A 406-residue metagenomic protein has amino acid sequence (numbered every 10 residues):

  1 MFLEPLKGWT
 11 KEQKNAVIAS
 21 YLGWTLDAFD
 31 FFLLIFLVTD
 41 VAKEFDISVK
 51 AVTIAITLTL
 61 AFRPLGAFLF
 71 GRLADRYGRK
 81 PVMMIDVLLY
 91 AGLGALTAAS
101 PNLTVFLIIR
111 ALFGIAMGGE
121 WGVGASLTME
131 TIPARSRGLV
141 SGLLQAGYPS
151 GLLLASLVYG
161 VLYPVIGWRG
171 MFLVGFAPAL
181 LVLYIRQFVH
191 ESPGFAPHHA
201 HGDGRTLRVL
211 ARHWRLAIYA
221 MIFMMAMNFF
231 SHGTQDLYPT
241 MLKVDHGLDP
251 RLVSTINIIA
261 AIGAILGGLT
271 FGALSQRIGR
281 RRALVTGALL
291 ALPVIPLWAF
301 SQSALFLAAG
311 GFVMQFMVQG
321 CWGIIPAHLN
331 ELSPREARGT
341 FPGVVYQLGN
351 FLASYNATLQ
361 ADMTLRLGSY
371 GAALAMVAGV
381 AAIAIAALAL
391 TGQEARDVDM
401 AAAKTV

Functional and structural regions predicted by a protein language model:
M1-F29: Cytosolic juxtamembrane N-terminal segment immediately preceding the first transmembrane helix of multi-pass
L34-I35, R215-I265, A353, A357: Extracytoplasmic gate region of multi-pass secondary transporters
D46, G78, A99-V105, P133 (+2 more regions): Helix-breaking motifs and short loop linkers at transmembrane-helix boundaries and internal kinks in secondary membrane
T57-F70, I258-T270: Central cavity-lining transmembrane alpha-helices of secondary-active solute carriers, predominantly the Major
L65-P101, I278: Conserved MFS/SLC helix-loop-helix module at the cytosolic interface between two early adjacent transmembrane helices
I109-A146: Cytoplasmic helix-loop-helix junction between adjacent transmembrane helices in 12-TM secondary transporters
L144-Q187: Helix-loop-helix hairpin linking two adjacent transmembrane segments in secondary transporters
S275, R281-I325: C-terminal transmembrane helical hairpin of 12-TM major facilitator-type secondary transporters
